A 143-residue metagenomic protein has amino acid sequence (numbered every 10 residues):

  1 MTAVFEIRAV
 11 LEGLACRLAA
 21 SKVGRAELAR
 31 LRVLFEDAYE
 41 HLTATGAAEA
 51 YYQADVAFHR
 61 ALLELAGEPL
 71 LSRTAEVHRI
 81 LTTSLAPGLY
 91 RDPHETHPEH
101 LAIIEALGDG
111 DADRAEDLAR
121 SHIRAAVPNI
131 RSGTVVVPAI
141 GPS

Functional and structural regions predicted by a protein language model:
M1-E6, A26: HTH-adjacent hinge/linker in prokaryotic transcriptional regulators
A3, R17, E40, E64 (+1 more regions): Surface-exposed charged/polar residues within alpha-helices that form helix-capping/stabilizing sites and interaction
E6-V23, V56-R91, N129: Hydrophobic, amphipathic alpha-helical faces that serve as interaction scaffolds
A9, R25, A29-R32, H94-P98: Amphipathic alpha-helical repeat elements characteristic of tetratricopeptide repeat
E27-A44: Amphipathic alpha-helical segments enriched in hydrophobic/aromatic residues interleaved with Lys/Arg
F35-Y39, Q53, I80, S84-S143: C-terminal all-alpha effector/ligand-binding and dimerization domain of prokaryotic HTH-type transcriptional repressors
A44-T45, Y90: Short coil/turn linkers that connect adjacent helices within long alpha-helical scaffolds, especially alpha-solenoid
